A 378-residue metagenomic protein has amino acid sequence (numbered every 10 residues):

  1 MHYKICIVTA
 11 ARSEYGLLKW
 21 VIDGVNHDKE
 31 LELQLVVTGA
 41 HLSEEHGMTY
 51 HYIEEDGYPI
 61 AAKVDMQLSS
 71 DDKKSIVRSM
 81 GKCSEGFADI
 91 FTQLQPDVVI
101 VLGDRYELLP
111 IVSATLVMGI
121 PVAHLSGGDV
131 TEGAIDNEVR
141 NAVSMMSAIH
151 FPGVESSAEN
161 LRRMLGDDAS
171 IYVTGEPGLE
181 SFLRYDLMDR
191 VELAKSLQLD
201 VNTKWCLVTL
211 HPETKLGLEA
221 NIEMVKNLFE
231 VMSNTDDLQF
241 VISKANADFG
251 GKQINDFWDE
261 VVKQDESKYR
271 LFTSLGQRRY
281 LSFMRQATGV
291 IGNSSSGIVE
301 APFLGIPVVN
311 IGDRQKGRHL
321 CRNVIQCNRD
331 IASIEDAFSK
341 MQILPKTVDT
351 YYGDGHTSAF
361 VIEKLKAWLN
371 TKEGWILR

Functional and structural regions predicted by a protein language model:
K4, V8-T9, Y15-N26, M66-D168 (+1 more regions): Active-site and donor-binding regions of nucleotide-sugar-utilizing enzymes
T9, L42-E44, M146-E223: A nucleotide-sugar donor-handling region in carbohydrate enzymes
H27-Q34, P59, D236-Q239: A generic structural motif
E32-I76, G86: Conserved nucleotide-sugar phosphate-binding/catalytic loop shared by glycosyltransferases and other
I53, M188-Q286: Donor-nucleotide binding loops and adjacent catalytic segments primarily of GT-B fold Leloir glycosyltransferases
V101-L102, L109, H150, G276-L320: A donor-sugar binding/catalytic signature common to diverse glycosyltransferases and related nucleotide-sugar
P302-T347: Nucleotide-sugar donor-binding patch of glycosyltransferase catalytic domains
Q342-R378: C-terminal amphipathic helix plus adjacent low-complexity, charged tail appended to glycosyltransferase catalytic
